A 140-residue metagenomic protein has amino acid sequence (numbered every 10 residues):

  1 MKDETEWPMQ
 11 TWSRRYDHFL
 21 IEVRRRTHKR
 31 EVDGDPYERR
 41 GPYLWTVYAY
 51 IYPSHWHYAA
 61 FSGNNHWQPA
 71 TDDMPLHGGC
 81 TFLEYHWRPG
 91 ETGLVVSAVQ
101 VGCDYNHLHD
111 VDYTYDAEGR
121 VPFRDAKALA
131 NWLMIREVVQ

Functional and structural regions predicted by a protein language model:
M1-Q140: Catalytic phosphate/metal-binding cores of nucleic-acid and nucleotide-processing enzymes, i.e., regions that mediate
